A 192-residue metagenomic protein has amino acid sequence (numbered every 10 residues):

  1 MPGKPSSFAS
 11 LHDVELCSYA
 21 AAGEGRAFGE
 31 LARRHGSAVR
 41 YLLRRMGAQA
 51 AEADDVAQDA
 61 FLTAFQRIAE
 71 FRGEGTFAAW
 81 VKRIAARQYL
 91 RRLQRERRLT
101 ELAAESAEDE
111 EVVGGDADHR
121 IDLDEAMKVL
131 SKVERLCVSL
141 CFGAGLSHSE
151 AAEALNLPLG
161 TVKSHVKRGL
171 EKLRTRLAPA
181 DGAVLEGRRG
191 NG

Functional and structural regions predicted by a protein language model:
P2-S7, A21-E30, R40-D59: Short, charged helix-capping/linker segments at alpha-helix termini
P2-S7, E153-A154, L170-G192: C-terminal edge and immediately downstream basic/flexible tail or linker adjoining helix-turn-helix-like DNA-binding
P5, A9-D13, R91, R97-E125 (+1 more regions): Internal acidic/polar
A20, V39, L43, A53-A64 (+4 more regions): Short, small-hydrophobic-rich alpha-helical interface motif
A21-A22, G47-A48, Q58-T76, R95-E96 (+1 more regions): Sigma70-family region 2
E30-A50, R67, M127, R176-P179: Amphipathic, Lys/Arg- and hydrophobic-enriched alpha-helical face
Q66-G73, R83-A103, P179: Arg/Lys-rich amphipathic alpha helix in sigma70-family domain 2
K128-L136, L140, A144-T161, K172: Helix-turn-helix DNA-binding module
